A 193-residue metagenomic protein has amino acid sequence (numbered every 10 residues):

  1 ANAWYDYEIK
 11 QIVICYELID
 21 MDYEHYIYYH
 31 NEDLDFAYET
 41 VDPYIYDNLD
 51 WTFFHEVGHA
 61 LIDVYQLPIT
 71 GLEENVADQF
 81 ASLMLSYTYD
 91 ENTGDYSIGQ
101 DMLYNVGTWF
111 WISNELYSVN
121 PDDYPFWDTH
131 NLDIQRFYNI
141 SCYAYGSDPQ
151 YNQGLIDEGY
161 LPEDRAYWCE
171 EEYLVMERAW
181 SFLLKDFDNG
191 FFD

Functional and structural regions predicted by a protein language model:
A1-N2, L18-M21, H59-A60, Q66-T70: Solvent-exposed loop/turn segments at secondary-structure junctions within structured extracellular/periplasmic domains
A1-V13, L18-Y28: Catalytic zinc-binding patch centered on the HExxH motif and its immediate surroundings that defines zinc-dependent
I14, D47, W51-Q66, E74-S82: Active-site recognition of the HExxH zinc-binding catalytic motif
M21, E56, A60-V64, F80-E91 (+4 more regions): Structured segments of extracytoplasmic/periplasmic soluble domains in secreted or envelope-associated proteins
H25-T52, Y65-G71: Short pre-active-site segment immediately N-terminal to the catalytic Zn-binding motif
L72-L116: Post-HExxH zinc-binding segment in Zn-dependent metallohydrolases
N120-D193: Pan-zinc metallopeptidase signature
